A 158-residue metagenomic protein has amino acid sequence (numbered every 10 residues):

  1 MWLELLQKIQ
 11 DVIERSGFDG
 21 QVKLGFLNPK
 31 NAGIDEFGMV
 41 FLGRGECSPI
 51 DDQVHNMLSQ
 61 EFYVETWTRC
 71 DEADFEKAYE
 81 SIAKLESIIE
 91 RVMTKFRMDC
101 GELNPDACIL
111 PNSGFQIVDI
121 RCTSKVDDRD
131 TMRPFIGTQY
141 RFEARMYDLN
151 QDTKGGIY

Functional and structural regions predicted by a protein language model:
M1-N31, G45-Y158: Charged, amphipathic alpha-helical segments and their flanking helix caps
D35-G45: A short, hydrophobic beta-strand-centered structural micro-motif
